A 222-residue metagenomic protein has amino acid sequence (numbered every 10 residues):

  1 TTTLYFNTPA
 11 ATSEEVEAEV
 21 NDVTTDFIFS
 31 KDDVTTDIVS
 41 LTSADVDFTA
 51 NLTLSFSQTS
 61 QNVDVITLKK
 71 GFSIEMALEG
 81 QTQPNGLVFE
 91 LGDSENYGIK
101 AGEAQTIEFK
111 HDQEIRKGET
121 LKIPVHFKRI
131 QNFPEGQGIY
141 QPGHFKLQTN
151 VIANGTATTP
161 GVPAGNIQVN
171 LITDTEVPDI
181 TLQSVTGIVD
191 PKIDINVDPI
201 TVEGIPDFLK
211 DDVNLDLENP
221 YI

Functional and structural regions predicted by a protein language model:
T1-I222: Extracellular/secretory-pathway and virion-surface proteins
